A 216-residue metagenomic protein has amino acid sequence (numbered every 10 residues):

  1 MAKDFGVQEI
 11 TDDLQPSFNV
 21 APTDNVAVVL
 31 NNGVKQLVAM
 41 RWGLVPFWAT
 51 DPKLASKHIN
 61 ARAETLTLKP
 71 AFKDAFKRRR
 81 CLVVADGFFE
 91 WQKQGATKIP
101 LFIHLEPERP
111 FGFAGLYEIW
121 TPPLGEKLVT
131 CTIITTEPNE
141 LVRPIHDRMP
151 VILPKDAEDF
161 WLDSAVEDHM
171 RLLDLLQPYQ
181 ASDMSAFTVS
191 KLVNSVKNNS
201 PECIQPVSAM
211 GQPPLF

Functional and structural regions predicted by a protein language model:
M1-F216: Short linear sequence motif anchored by a di-proline
